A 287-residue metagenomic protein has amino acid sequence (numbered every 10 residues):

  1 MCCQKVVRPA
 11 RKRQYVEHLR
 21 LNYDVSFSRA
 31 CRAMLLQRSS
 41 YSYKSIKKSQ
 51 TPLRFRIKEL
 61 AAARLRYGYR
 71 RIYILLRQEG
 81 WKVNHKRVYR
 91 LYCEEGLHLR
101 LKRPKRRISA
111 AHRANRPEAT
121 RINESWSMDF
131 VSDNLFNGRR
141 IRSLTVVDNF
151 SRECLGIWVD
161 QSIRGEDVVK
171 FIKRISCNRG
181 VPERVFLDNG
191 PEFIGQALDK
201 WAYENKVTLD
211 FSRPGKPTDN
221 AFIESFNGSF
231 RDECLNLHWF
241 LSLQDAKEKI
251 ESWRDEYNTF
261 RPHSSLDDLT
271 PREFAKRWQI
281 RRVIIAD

Functional and structural regions predicted by a protein language model:
V7-R13, L19, C31, L35-S125 (+2 more regions): Basic, flexible linker segments flanking DNA-binding modules in nucleic acid-interacting mobile-element proteins
V25-S26, Y67, V83, L241: Residue-level signal for the short linker/turn that defines the boundary of a DNA-recognition helix
A30-C31, Y41, I57, I72 (+14 more regions): Mobile genetic element proteins and their domesticated derivatives, centered on retroelements and DNA transposons
K82-V147, E166-R174, N178-E183, I285: Mobile-element integrase/transposase regions, centering on the N-terminal DNA-binding/Zn-coordinating module
K102-K105, V185-N189, E204-F222, H238-L243: RNase H-like polynucleotidyl transferase catalytic core
E118, N205-V207, S229-D287: C-terminal domain-tail junction helix/linker
D148-N149, V159-R164: A short acidic/small-residue loop/turn micro-motif
I172, R179-G195, P217, D267-R272: Acidic/histidine-rich, metal-coordinating catalytic segments
